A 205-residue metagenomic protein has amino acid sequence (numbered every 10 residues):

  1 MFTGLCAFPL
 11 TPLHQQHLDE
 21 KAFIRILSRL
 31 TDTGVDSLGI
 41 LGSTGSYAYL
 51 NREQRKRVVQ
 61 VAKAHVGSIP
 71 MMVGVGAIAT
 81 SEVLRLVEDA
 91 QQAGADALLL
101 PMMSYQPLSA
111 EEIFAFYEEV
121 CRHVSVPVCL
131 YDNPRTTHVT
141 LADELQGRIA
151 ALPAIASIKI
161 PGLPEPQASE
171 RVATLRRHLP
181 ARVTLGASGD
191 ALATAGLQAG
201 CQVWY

Functional and structural regions predicted by a protein language model:
M1-T140, R148: Active-site beta->alpha loop and helix N-cap motifs at the rims of alpha/beta catalytic domains
R122, P134-Y205: Catalytic alpha/beta core domains of metabolic enzymes, predominantly
